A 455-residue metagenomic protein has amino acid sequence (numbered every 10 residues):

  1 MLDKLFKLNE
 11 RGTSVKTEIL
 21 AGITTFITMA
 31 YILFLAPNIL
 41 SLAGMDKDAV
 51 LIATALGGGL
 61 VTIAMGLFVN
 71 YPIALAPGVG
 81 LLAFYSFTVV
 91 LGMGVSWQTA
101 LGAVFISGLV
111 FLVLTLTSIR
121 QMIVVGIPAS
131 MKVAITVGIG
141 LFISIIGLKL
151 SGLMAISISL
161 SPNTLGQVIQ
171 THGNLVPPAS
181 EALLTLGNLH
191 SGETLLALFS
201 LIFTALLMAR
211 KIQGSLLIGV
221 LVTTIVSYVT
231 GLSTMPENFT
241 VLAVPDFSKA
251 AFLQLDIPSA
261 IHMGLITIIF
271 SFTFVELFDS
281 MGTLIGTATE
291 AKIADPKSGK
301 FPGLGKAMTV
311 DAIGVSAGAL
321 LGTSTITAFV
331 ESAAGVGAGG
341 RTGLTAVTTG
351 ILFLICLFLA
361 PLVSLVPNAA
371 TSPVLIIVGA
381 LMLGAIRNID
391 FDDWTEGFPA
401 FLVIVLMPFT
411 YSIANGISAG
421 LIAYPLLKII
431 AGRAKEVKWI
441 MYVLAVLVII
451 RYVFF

Functional and structural regions predicted by a protein language model:
M1-V50, A182-L186, I218-G305, V446-I450: Helix-loop-helix hairpins and the membrane-proximal interhelical loops of multi-pass alpha-helical transport proteins
L2-I32, A36, G57, G78-F87 (+2 more regions): Helix-loop-helix junctions within the multi-pass membrane cores of secondary transporters/permeases
I23-A30, L60-I63, L67, S144 (+4 more regions): Hydrophobic/aromatic residues within the transmembrane alpha-helices of Major Facilitator Superfamily
F34-N38, T54, T62, A83 (+9 more regions): Transmembrane alpha-helix boundary and packing residues in multipass membrane permease domains and related
N38-A49, T88-T99, M263-I266, P367 (+1 more regions): Helix-coil boundary and interhelical linker segments in multi-pass alpha-helical membrane proteins
G44-I63: Loop-to-helix transition at the N-terminal end of transmembrane alpha-helices
G58-V79, V110: Juxtamembrane transmembrane-helix boundary signature
M93-V222, V347-F455: Membrane-embedded alpha-helical modules
